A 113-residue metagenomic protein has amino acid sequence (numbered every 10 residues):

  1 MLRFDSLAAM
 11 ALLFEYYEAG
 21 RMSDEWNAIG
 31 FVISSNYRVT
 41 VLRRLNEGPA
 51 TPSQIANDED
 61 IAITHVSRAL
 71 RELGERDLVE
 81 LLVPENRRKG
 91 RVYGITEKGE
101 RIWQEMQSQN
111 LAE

Functional and structural regions predicted by a protein language model:
L2-E25, R101-E113: Amphipathic alpha-helical dimerization/coiled-coil segments that flank or bridge DNA-binding/regulatory modules
F31-R38, T96: Short helix-coil-helix linker/hinge
N36, E47-T51: Short capping segments at the starts of secondary-structure elements
V39-R43, R101: Pre-recognition alpha-helix immediately N-terminal to the DNA-recognition helix within helix-turn-helix or winged-helix
A50-D58: Short acidic, hydrophobic short linear motifs in intrinsically disordered regions
I55, L70-R76: Basic amphipathic alpha-helical segments that dock to polyanions
G74-P84: A short, conserved structural fragment
N86-M106: Basic, amphipathic "hinge/linker" alpha-helix immediately C-terminal to the N-terminal HTH DNA-binding motif
